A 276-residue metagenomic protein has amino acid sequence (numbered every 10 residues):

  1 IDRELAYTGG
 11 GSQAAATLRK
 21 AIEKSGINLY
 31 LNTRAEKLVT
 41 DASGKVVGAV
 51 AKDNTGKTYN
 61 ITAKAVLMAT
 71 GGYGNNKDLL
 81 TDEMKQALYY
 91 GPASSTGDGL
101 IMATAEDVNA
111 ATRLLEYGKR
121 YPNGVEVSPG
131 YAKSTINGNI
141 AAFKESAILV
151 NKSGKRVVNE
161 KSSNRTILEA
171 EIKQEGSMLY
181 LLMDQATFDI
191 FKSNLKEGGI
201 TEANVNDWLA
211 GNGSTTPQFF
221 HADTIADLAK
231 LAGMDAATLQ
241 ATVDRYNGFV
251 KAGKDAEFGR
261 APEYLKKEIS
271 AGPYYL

Functional and structural regions predicted by a protein language model:
I1-Y59, V125-V127, F249-P273: Conserved redox-cofactor binding core of oxidoreductases
D2-T8, Y90-A93, I136-A141, E171-I172 (+1 more regions): Short Gly/Pro-enriched turn/cap motifs at secondary-structure boundaries
G10-T17, L31, K45, A49 (+6 more regions): General structural feature for long, well-ordered alpha-helical segments within catalytic domains of soluble enzymes
N32-R34, A51-N54, K64-A65, A69-G72 (+5 more regions): Fold-independent oxyanion-binding glycine-rich loops and adjacent beta-strand/coil segments at enzyme active sites
N54-K57, I61-S128: Glycine-rich loop(s) and the adjacent beta-strand/alpha-helix scaffold that form part
L100-T104, A111-M234: An anion/pyrophosphate-binding glycine-rich loop and adjacent beta-alpha core in soluble alpha-beta enzymes
F219-F220, T224-I269: Contiguous C-terminal substrate-recognition/catalytic subdomains in enzyme active sites
